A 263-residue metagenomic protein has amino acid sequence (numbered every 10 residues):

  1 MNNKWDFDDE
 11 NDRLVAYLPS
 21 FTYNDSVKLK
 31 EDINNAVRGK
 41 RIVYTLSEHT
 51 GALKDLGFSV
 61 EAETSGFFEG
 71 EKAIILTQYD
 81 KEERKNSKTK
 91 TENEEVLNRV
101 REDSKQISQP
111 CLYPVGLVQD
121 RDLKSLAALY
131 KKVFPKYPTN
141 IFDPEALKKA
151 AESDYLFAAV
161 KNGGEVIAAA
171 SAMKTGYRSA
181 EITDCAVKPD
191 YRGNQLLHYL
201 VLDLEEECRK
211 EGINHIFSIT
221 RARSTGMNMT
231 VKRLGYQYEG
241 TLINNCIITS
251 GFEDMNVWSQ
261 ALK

Functional and structural regions predicted by a protein language model:
M1-V37, T50-G51, E83: N-terminal charged segments
N2-R13, S125-P189: A conserved beta-strand-loop-helix scaffold within acyl/acetyltransferase catalytic domains
D12-N24, C185-G193, T220-R221: A short, internal acetyl-CoA/4′-phosphopantetheine-binding micro-motif in the GNAT/acyltransferase core
T22-N34, V187, G193-K210, M229 (+1 more regions): Conserved acetyl-CoA-binding loop-helix of GNAT-fold acetyltransferases
A36-S47, C208-T220: Conserved GNAT acetyl-CoA-binding A-motif
V43-T45, S59-I74, Q237-F252: Conserved catalytic-core motifs of GNAT/GCN5-like acyltransferases
A52-F58, T230-K232: Conserved active-site tyrosine of GNAT-family acetyltransferases
C111-L126: A short beta-loop-alpha structural element at the N-terminal edge of CoA-dependent acyl/N-acetyltransferase catalytic
